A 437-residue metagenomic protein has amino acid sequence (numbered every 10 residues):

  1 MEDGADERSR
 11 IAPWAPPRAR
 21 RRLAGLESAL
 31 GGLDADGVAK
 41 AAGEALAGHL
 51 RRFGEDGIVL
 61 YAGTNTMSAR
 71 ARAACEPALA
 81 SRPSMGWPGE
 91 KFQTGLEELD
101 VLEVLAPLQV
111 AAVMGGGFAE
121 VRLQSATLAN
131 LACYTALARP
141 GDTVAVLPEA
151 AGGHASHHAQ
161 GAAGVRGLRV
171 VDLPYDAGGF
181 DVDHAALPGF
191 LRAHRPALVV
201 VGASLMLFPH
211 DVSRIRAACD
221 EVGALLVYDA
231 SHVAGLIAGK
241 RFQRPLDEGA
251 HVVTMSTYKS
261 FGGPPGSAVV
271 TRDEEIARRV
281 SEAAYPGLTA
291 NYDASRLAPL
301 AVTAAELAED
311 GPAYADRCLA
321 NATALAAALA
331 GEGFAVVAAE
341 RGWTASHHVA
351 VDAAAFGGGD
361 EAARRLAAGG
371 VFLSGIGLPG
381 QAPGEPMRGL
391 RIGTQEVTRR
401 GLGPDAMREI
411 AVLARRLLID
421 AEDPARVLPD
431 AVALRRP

Functional and structural regions predicted by a protein language model:
M1-L105, A217: N-terminal glycine-rich, Lys/His-bearing helix-loop that initiates the first secondary-structure elements of many
E2-D3, E7-R20, A320, G331 (+1 more regions): PLP-dependent enzyme catalytic core of the Aspartate aminotransferase-like
I11-P17, L23-G31, V101, L105 (+2 more regions): Conserved PLP-enzyme active-site core in the AAT-like
E55, Q124, S295, R341-H347: Short Gly/Ser/Thr- and Asp/Glu-enriched loop/turn motifs at secondary-structure junctions
T66, A150-G153, L378-G380: Short glycine-enriched loops at secondary-structure junctions
P88-G89, N291-A294, G311-R317, L329-R341 (+2 more regions): Flexible, glycine/charged-enriched surface loops at secondary-structure junctions
V252-G266, G358, A362-S374: Phosphate/diphosphate-binding loops
A304, A315, L319, T323-R364 (+1 more regions): Conserved small-domain helix->loop->beta segment predominantly found in fold-type I
